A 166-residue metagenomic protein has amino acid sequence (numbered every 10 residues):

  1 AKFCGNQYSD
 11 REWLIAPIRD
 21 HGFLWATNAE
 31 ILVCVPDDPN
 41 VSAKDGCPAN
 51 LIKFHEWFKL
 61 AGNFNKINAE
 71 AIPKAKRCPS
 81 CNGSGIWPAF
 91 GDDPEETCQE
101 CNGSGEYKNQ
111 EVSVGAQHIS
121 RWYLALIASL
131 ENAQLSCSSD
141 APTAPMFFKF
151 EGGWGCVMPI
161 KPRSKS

Functional and structural regions predicted by a protein language model:
A1-V35: Intrinsically disordered, low-complexity linker/loop segments enriched in Gly/Pro and charged/polar residues
T27-S166: C-terminal functional regions that serve as terminal interaction/effector modules
